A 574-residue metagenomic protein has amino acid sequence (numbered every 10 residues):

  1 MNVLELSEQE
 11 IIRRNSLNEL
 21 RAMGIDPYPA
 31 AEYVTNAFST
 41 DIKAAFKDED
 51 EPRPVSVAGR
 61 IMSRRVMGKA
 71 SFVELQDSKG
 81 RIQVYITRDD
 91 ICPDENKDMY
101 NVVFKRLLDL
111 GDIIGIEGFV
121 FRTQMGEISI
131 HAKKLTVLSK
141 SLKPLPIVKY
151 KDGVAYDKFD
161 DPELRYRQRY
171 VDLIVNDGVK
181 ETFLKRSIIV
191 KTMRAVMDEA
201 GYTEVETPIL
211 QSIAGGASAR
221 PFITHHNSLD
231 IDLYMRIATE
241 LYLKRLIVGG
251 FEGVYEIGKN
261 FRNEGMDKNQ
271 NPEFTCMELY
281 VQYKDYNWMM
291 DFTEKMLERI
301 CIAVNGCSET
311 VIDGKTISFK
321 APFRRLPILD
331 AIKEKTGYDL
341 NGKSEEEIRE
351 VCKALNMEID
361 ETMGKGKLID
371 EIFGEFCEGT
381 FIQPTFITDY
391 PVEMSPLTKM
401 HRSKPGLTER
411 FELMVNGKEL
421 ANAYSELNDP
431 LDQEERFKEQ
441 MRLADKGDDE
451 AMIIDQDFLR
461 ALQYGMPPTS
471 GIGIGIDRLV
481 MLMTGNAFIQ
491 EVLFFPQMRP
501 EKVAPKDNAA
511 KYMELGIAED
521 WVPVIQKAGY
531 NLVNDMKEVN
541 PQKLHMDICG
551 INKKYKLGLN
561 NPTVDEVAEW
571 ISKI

Functional and structural regions predicted by a protein language model:
M1-A504: Class II aminoacyl-tRNA synthetase catalytic cores and aaRS-like
E501-I574: Compact, charge-rich alpha-helical regulatory domains located at protein termini
